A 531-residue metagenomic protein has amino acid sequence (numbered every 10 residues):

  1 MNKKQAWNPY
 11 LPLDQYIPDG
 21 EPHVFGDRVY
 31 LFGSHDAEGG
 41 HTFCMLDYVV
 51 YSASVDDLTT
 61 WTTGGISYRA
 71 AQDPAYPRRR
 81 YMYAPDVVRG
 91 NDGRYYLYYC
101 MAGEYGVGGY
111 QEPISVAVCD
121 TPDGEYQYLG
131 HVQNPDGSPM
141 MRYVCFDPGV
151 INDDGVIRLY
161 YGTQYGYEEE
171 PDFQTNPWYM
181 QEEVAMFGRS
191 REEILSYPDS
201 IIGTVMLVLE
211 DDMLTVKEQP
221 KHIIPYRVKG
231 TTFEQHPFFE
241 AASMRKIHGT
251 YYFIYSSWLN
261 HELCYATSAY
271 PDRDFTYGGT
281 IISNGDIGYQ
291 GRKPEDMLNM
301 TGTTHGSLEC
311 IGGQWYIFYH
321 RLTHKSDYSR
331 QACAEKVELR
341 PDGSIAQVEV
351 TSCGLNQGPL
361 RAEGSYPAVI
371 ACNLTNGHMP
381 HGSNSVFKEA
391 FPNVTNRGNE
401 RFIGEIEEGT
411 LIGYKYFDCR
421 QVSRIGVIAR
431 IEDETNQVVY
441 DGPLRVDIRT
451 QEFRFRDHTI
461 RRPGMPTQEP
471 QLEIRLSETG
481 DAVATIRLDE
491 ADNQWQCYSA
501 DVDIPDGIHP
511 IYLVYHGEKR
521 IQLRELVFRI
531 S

Functional and structural regions predicted by a protein language model:
M1-S531: Carbohydrate-active catalytic/glycan-binding domains of CAZyme proteins, especially the secreted or lumenal ectodomains
